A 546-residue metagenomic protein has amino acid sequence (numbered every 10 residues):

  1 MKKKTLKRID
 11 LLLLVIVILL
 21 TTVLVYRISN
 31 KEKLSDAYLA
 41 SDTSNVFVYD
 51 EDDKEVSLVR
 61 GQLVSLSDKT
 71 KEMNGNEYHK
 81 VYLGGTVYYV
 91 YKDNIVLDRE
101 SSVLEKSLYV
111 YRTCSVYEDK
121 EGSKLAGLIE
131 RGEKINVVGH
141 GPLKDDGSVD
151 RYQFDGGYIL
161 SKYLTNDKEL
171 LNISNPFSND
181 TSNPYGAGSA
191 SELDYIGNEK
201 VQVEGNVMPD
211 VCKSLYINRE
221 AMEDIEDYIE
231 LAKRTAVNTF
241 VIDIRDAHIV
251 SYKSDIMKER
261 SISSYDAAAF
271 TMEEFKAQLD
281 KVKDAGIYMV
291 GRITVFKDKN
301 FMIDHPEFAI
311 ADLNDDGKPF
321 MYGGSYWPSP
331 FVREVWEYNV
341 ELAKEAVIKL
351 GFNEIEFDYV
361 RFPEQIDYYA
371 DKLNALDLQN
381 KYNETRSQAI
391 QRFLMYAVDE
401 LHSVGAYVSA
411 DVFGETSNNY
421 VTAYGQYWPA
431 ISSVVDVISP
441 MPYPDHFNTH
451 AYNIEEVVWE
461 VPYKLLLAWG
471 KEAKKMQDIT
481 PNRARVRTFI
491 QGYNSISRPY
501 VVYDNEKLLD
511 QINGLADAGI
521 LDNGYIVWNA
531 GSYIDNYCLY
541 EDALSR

Functional and structural regions predicted by a protein language model:
V48-R60, E118-R131: SH3/SH3-like (including bacterial SH3b) beta-barrel domains that bind proline-rich motifs or cell-wall ligands
V59-K92, E130-Y163: SH3/SH3-like beta-barrel superfamily modules
Y82-Y109, D150-V203: Boundary regions of SH3-family modules and the immediately adjacent low-complexity/disordered segments in eukaryotic
V203-E220, L279, G291-E345, L509: Active-site-adjacent "subsite" loops/lids of carbohydrate-active enzymes
I225-V250, K349-E354, V437, L515-Y525: Catalytic domains of carbohydrate-active enzymes, especially glycoside hydrolases
T235-F270, E364-L373, Y537: Aromatic-lined carbohydrate-binding/catalytic grooves of carbohydrate-active enzymes
Y288-D298, E356-Y359, E384-A423, P481-S495 (+1 more regions): Aromatic-lined carbohydrate-recognition surfaces of secreted/lumenal glycan-active proteins
V435-T449, W459-R546: Substrate-binding cleft of secreted/luminal carbohydrate-active enzymes
